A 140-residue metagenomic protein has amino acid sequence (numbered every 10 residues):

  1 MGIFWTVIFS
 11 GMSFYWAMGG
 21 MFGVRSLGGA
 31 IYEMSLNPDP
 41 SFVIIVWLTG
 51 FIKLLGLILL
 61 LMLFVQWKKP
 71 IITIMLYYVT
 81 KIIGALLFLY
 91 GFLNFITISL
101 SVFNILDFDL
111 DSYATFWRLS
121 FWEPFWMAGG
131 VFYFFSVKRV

Functional and structural regions predicted by a protein language model:
G2-T6, S10, G50-K53, T80 (+4 more regions): Residues within membrane-spanning alpha-helices of integral membrane proteins, especially the hydrophobic core/packing
I3-T6, F51-W67, A128-V140: Transmembrane alpha-helical segments in integral membrane proteins
S10-M12, S35-F64, A85: Core segments of alpha-helical transmembrane spans in multipass integral membrane proteins
G11-G20, L86-S101: C-terminal TM-helix exit segments that contain a strictly Trp-centered aromatic cap at the helix terminus
M12-I45, I105-D109: Interfacial loop at the N-terminal end of multi-pass membrane proteins
L59-G84: Cytoplasmic juxtamembrane regions at transmembrane-helix boundaries
N94-W117: Intrinsic, low-complexity N-terminal interaction/targeting segments
D111-G129: Individual transmembrane alpha-helices with interfacial aromatic-anchor signatures
